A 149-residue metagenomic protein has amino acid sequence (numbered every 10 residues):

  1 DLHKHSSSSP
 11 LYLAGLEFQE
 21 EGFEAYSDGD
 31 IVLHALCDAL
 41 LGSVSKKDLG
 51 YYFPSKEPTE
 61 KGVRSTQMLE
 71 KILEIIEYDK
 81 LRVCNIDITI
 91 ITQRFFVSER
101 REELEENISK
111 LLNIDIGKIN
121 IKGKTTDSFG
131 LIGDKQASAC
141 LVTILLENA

Functional and structural regions predicted by a protein language model:
L2-R101, L112: RNase III-family endoribonuclease catalytic core
K4, G15, G123, I144-L146: Short, structured patches in soluble enzyme cores that scaffold and shape functional sites
A39-L40, N113-K118, E147-A149: Short, surface-exposed, polar/charged, turn-prone segments marking secondary-structure boundaries
I75, N107, L111, L145: Mid-sequence acidic-hydrophobic segments that form the walls of catalytic/ligand-binding cavities or oligomerization
D87-F96, R101-I132: Short, conserved loop-to-beta-strand elements that form functional interface hotspots
I132-A149: C-terminal edge-of-domain segments
